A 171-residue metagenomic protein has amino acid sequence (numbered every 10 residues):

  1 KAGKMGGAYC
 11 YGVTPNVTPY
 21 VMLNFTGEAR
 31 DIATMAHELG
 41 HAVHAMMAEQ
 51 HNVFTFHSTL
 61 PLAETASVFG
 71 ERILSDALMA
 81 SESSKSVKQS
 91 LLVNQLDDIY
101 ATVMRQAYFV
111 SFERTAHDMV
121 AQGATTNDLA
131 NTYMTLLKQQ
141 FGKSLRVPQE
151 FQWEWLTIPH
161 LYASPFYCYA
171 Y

Functional and structural regions predicted by a protein language model:
K1-Y171: Cation-handling catalytic/transport regions enriched in His/Asp/Glu
